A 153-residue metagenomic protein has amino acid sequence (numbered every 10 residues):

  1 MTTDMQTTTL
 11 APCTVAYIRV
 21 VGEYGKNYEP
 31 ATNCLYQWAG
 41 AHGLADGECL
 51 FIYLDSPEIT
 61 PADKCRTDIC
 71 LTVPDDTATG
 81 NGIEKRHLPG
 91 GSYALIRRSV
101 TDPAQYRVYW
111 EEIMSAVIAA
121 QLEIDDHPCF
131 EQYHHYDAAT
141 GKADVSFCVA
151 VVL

Functional and structural regions predicted by a protein language model:
M1-L153: A solvent-exposed interaction/effector surface
